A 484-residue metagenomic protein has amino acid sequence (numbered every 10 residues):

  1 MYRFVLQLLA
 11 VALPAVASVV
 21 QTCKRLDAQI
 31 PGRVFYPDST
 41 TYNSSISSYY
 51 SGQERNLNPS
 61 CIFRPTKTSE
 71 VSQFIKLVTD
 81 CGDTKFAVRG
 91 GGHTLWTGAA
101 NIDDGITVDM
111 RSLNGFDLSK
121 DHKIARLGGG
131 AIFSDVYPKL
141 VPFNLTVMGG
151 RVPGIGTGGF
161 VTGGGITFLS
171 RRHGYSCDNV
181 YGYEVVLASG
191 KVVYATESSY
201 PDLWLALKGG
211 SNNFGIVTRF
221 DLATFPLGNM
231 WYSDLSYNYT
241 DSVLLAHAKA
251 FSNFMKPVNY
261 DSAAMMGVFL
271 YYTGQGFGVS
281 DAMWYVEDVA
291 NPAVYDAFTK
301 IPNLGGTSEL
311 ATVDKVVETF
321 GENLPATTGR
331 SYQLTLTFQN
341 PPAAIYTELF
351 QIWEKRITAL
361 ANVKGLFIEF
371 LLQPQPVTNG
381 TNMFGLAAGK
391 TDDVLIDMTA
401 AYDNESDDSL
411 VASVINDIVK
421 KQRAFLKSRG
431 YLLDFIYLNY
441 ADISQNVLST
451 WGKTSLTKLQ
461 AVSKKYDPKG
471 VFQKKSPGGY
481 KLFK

Functional and structural regions predicted by a protein language model:
Y2, L9, L13-K484: Soluble FAD-dependent oxygen oxidases
